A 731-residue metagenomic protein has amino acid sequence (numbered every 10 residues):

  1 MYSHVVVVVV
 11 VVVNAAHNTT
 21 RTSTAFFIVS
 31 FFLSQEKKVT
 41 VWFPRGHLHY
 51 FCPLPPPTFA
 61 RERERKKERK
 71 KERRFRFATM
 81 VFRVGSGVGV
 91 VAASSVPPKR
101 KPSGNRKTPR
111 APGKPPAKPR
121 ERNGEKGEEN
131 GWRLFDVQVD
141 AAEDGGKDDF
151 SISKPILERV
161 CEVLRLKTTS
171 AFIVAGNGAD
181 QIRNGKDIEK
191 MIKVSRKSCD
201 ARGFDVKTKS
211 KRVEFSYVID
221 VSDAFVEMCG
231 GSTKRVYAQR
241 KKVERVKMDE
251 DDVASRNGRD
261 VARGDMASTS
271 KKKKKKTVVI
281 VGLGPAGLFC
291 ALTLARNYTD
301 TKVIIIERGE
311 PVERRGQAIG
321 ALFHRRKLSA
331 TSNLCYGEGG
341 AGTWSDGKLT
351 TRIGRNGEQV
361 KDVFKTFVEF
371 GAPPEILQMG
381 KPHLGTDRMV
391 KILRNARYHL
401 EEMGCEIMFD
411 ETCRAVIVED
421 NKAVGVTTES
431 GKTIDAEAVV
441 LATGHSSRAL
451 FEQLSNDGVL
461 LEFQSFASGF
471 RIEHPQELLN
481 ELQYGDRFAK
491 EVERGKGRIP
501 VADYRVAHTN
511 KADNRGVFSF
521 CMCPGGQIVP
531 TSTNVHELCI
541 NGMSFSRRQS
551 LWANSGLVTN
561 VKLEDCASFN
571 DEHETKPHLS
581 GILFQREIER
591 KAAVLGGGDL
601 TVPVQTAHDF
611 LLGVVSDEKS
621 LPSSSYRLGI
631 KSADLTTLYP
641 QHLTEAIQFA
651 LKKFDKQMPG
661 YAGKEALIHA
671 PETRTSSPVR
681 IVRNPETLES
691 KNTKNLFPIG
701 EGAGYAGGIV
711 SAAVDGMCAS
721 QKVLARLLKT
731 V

Functional and structural regions predicted by a protein language model:
Y2-V6, A25-Q35, H49-P55: Hydrophobic alpha-helical signal peptides and transmembrane signal-/tail-anchor segments that drive secretory-pathway
Y2-V8, F59-E64: Long, compositionally biased low-complexity repeat segments characteristic of intrinsically disordered regions
V5-V13, I28-V29, V39-V41, V88-V91: Short hydrophobic transmembrane-like helices used for membrane targeting/insertion
A15-R21: Short alpha-helix boundary/capping segments
A25-F26, V41, Y50-P53, P57-A60 (+1 more regions): N-terminal chloroplast transit peptides
E36-K38, R61-R73: Intrinsically disordered, glycine-rich low-complexity segments
F82-G89, S94-F215, I219-W344, K348-T366 (+1 more regions): Residues forming the flavin
